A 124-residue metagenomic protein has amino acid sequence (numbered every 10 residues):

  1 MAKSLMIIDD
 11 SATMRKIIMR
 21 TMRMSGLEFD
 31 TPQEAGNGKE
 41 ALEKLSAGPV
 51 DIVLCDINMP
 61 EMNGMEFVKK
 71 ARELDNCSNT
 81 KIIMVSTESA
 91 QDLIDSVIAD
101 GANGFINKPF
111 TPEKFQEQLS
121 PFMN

Functional and structural regions predicted by a protein language model:
D10, K108: A Lys-centered signature of the CheY-like receiver
A12-Q33, D100: Two-component/phosphorelay signaling modules centered on CheY-like receiver
E34-E43, G64: Helix N-cap/capping motif at the beta->alpha junctions
E43, M65-S78: Short amphipathic alpha-helix used as the core "switch/output" element in two-component signaling
D56, S86: Active-site residues of response regulator receiver
M59: Receiver (REC) domain active-site loop signature in two-component systems and cognate sites in sensor histidine kinases
E66, S89-G104, E117: Alpha4 helix (beta4-alpha4-beta5 surface) of REC/receiver domains from two-component response regulators
F110-L119: C-terminal output helix
